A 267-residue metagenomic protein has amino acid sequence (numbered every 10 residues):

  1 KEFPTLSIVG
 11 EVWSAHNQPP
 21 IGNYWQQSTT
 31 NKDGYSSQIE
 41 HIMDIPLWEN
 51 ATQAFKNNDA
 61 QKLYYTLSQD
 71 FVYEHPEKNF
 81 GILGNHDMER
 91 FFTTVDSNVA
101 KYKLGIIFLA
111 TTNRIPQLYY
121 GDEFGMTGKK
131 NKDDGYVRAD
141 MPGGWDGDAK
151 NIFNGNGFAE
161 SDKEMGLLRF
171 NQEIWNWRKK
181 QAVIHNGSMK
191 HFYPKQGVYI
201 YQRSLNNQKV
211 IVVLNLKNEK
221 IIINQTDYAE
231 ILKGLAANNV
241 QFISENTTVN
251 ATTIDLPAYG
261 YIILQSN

Functional and structural regions predicted by a protein language model:
K1-E74, N79, N98, F108 (+5 more regions): Active-site-proximal helices and loops of the catalytic beta/alpha 8
K1-P4, G84, R114: Proline-centered flexible-loop/turn and helix-kink motifs
P76-S97: Active-site clefts of carbohydrate-active enzymes
L109, N113-T127: Substrate-binding cleft of secreted/luminal carbohydrate-active enzymes
G187-N206: Surface beta-strand/loop "capping" patches
V213-K217: Asparagine-centered strand-capping/turn motif at beta-strand->loop junctions
K220-S244: Beta-strand-rich binding/interaction modules
V249-N267: C-terminal beta-strand-rich structural cap/linker in extracellular carbohydrate-active enzymes
